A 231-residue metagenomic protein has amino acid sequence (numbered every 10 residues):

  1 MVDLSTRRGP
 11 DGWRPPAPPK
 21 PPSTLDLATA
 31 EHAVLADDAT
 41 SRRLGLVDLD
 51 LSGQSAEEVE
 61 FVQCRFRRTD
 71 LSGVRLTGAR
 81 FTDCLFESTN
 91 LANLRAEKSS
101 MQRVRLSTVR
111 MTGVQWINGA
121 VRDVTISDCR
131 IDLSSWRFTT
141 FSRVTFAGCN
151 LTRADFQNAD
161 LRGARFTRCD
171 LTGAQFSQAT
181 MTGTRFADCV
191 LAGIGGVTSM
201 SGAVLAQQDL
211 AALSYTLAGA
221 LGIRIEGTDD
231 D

Functional and structural regions predicted by a protein language model:
V2-D231: Tandem repeat scaffolds
